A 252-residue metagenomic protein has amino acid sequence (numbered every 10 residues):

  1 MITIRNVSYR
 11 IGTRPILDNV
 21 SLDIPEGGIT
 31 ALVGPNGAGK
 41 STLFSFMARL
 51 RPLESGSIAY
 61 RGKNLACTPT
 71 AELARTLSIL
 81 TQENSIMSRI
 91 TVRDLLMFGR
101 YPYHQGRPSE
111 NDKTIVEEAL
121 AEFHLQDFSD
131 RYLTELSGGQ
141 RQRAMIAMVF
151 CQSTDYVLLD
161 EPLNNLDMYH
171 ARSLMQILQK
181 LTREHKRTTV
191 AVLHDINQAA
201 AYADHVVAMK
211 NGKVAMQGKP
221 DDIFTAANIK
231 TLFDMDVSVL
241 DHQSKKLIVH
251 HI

Functional and structural regions predicted by a protein language model:
I2-I4, L17-N19: Conserved structural motif at the start of ABC-family nucleotide-binding domains
V33-P35: The feature captures the beta-strand-to-loop junction immediately N-terminal to the Walker
A48: Helix-to-loop junction immediately C-terminal to a conserved catalytic motif
G56-N64, L73: Conserved ABC transporter NBD signature motif
M97, E110-F128, S153, L158: Conserved ABC ATPase "signature" region
Y132-L136, Q140: Conserved ABC ATPase signature
